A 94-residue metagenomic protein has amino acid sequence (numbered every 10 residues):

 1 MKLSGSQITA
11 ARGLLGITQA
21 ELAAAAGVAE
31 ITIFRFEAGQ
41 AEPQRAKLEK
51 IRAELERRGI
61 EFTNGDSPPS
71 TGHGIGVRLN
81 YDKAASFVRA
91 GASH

Functional and structural regions predicted by a protein language model:
M1-L3: A detector for short, charged/polar N-terminal pre-domain segments
S6-E21, D82, S86: Short basic helix-loop element that most often maps to the first helix and adjoining turn of HTH DNA-binding modules
A11, A25, F36: Residues in the recognition helix of alpha-helical DNA-binding motifs
G27, K47-T63: DNA major-groove recognition helix of helix-turn-helix/homeodomain DNA-binding modules
V28-P43: Recognition helix of helix-turn-helix/homeodomain-like DNA-binding domains that insert into the DNA major groove
R45, I60-H94: Short, charged recognition helix plus adjacent turn of helix-turn-helix-like nucleic-acid-binding domains
